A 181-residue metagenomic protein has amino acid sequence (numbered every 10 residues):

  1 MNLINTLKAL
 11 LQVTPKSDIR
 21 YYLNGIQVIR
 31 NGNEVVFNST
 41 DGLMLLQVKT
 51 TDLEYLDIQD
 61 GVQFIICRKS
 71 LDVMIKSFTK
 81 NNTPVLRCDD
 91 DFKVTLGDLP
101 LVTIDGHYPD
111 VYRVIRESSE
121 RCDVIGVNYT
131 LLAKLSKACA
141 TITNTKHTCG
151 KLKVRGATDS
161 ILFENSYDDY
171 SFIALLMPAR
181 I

Functional and structural regions predicted by a protein language model:
M1-I181: DNA polymerase processivity clamps
